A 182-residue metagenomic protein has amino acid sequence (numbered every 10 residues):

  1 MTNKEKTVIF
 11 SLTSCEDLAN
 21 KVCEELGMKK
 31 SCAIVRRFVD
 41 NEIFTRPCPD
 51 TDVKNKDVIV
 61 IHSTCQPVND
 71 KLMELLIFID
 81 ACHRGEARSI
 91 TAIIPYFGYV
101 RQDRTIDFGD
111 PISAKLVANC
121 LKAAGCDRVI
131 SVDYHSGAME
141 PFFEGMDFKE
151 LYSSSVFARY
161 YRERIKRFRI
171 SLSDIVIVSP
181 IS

Functional and structural regions predicted by a protein language model:
M1-S182: PRPP-associated nucleotide enzymes
